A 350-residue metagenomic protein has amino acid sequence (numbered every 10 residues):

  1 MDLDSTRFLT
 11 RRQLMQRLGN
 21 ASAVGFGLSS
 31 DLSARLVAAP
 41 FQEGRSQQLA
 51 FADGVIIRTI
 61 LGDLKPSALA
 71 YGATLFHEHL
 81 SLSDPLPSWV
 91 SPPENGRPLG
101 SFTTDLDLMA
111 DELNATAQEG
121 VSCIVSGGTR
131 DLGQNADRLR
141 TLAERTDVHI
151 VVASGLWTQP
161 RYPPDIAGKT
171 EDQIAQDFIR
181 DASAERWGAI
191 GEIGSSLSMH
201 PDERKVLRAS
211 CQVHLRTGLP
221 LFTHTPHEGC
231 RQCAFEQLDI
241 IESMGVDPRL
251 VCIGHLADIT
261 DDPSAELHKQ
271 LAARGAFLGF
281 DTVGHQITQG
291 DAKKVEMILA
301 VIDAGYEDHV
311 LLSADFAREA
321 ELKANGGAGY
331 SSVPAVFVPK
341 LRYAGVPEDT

Functional and structural regions predicted by a protein language model:
M1-T10: N-terminal secretory signal peptides
T10-S29: N-terminal export leaders
S29-I60: C-terminal segment of N-terminal export signals and the immediately downstream linker at the start of the mature
L69-F76, S81-S83, W89-H149, E171-R186: Alpha-helical scaffold segments that flank or form the walls of functional sites
D84-S88, A136, R231-L238, D261-L271 (+2 more regions): Histidine/acidic-residue-rich catalytic or RNA/ligand-binding cores of hydrolases and nuclease-related proteins
T141-R145, H149-P220, F277, T282-I287: Active-site gating/metal-coordination segments in enzymes
A184-D262: Divalent metal-binding pocket/active-site signature
D239-G245, A300-T350: His/Asp/Glu-enriched, well-ordered alpha-helical/loop segment that forms or immediately abuts the divalent-metal
